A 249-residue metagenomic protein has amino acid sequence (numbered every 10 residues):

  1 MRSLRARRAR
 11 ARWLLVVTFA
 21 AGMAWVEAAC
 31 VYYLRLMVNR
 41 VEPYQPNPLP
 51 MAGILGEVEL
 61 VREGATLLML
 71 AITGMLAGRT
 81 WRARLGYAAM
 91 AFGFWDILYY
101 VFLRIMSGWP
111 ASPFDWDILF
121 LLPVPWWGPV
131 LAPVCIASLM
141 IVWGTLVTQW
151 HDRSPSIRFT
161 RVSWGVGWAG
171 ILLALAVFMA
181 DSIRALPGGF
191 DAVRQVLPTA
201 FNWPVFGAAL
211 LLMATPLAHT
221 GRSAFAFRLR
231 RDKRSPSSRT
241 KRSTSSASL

Functional and structural regions predicted by a protein language model:
M1-R12, V147-W164, A192-V193, R222-R242 (+1 more regions): Membrane-interfacial, low-structure loops and terminal tails that flank and connect transmembrane helices in multi-pass
R8-A20, G78-F94, S156-G167: Interfacial segments of alpha-helical transmembrane regions
A20-M37, D181: Alpha-helical transmembrane segments of multi-pass membrane proteins
Y33-N39, V101-F120, I183-V193: Interfacial helix-loop-helix junctions of multi-pass membrane proteins
V38-L55: Perimembrane loop-to-helix junctions flanking transmembrane segments
P50-I72, L121-V142, A200-F206: Membrane-interface loop-to-helix entry segments
L67-T73, V134-V147, G165-S182, W203-T220: Hydrophobic core of alpha-helical transmembrane segments in multi-pass integral membrane proteins
I97-I157: Membrane-proximal helix-loop-helix units in multi-pass membrane proteins
